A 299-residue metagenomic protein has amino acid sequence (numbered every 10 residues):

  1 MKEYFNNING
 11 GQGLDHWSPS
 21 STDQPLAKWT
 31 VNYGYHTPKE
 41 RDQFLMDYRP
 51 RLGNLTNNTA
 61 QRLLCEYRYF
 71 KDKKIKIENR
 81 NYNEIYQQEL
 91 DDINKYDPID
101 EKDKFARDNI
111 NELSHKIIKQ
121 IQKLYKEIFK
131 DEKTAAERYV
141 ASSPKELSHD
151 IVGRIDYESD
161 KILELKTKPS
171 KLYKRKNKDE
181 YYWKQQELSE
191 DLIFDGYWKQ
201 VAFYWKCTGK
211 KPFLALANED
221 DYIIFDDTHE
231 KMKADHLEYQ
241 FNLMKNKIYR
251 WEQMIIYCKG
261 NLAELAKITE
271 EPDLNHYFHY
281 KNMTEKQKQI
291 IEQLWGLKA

Functional and structural regions predicted by a protein language model:
M1-R154, K288, A299: Metal-dependent nuclease catalytic cores that hydrolyze phosphodiester bonds in DNA/RNA, characterized by
L45-Y48, Y182-D195, E230: Short histidine-centered catalytic/ligand-binding loop motif
T56, G153-E187, Y204: Conserved catalytic cores of phosphodiester-cleaving nucleases, focusing on short active-site segments
E127-K130, S159-I162, W205-F213: Secondary-structure boundary elements
A136, I193-D195, F203-A299: Metal-dependent nuclease catalytic regions and adjoining charged, substrate-binding loops involved in nucleic-acid end
Y139-A141, K166-S170, A217-E219: Histidine- and/or cysteine-centered catalytic micro-motif in compact active-site loops
S148-V152, D160, K210, D221: Coil-to-beta-strand transition motifs
H149-D150, D195-Y197: Short, glycine/acidic-rich beta->alpha junctions
